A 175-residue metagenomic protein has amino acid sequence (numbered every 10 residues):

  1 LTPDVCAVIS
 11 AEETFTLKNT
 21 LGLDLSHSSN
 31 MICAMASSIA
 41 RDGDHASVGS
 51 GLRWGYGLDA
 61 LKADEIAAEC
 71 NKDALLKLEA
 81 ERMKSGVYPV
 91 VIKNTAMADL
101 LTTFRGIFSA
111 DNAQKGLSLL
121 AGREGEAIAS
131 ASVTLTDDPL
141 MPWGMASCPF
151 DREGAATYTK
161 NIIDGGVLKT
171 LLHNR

Functional and structural regions predicted by a protein language model:
L1-Y158, D164-V167: Active-site bordering "gate/hinge" segments that shape substrate access to catalytic or cofactor-binding pockets
V167-R175: C-terminal, non-catalytic macromolecule-binding modules
